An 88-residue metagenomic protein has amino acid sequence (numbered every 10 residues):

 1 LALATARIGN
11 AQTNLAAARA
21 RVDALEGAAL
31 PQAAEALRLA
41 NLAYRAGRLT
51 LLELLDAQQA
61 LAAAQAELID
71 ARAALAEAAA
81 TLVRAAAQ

Functional and structural regions predicted by a protein language model:
L1-E67, A74-A85: Amphipathic alpha-helical coiled-coil segments
Q88: Small/polar (Gly/Ser/Thr/Ala-rich) solvent-exposed segments that form structured loops/beta-strands/short helices used
